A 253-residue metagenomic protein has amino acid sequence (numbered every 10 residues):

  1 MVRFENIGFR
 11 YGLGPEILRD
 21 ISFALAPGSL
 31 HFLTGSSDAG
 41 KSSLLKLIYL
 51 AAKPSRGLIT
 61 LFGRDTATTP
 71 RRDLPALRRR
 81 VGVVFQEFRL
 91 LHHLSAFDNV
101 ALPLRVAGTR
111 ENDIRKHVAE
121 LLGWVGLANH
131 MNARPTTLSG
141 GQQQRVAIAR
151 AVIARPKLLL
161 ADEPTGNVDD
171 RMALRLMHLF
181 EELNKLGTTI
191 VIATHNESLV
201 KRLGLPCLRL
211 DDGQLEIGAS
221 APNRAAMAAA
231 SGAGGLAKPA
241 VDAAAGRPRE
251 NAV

Functional and structural regions predicted by a protein language model:
Y49: Helix-to-loop junction immediately C-terminal to a conserved catalytic motif
G57-D65: Conserved ABC transporter NBD signature motif
T66-G82, E111, L183-K185: ABC ATPase NBD coupling module
L94-L102: Short coil-to-helix segment of the ABC ATPase nucleotide-binding domain corresponding to the Q-loop/switch region
R134-L138, Q142-Q144: Conserved ABC ATPase signature
R155: Conserved catalytic motifs of ABC-family nucleotide-binding domains
L159-D162: Catalytic Walker B motif of ABC-type/P-loop ATPase nucleotide-binding domains
